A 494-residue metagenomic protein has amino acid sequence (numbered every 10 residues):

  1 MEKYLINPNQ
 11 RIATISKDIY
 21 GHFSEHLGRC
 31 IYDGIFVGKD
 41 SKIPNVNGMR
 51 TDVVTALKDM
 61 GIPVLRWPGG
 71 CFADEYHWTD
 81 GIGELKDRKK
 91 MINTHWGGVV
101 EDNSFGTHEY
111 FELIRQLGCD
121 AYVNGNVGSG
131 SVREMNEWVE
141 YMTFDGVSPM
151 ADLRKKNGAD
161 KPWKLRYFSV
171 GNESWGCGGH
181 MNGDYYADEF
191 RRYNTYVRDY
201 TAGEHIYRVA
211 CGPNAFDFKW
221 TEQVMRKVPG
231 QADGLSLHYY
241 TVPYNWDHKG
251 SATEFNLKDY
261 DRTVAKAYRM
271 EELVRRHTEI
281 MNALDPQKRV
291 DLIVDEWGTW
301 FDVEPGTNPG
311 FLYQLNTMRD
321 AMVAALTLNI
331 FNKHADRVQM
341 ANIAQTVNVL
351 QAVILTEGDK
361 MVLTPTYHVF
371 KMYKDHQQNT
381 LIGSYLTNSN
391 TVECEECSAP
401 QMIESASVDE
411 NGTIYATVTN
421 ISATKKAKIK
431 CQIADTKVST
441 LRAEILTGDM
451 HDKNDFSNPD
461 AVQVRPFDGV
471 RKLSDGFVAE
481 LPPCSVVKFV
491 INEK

Functional and structural regions predicted by a protein language model:
M1-G234, M270-V303, T307-K494: Non-catalytic accessory regions flanking glycosidase/transglycosidase catalytic cores in CAZymes
L237: Histidine-centered catalytic micro-motifs
Y240-D261, T307: Active-site His/acidic residue clusters
A265-K266: Beta-strand-rich domain onsets/edges
